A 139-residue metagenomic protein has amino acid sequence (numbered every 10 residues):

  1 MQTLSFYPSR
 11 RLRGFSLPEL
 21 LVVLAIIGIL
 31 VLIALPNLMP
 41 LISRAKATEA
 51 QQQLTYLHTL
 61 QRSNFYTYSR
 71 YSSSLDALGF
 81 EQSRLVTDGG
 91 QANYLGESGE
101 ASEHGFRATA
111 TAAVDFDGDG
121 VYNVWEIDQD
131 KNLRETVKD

Functional and structural regions predicted by a protein language model:
M1-F15: N-terminal leader/signal peptides at the extreme start of proteins
Y7-P8, A50-Q51, T111-V114: Intrinsically disordered, low-complexity segments enriched in polar/charged residues with Gly/Pro, especially when
F15-Q52: Amphipathic alpha-helical segments typified by the pilin-like N-terminal helix that continues immediately C-terminal
P40-L78: Conserved hydrophobic/amphipathic alpha-helical signal-anchor segments
S63-D139: Periplasmic/extracellular, small/polar-rich flexible segments of pilin-like filament-forming proteins
